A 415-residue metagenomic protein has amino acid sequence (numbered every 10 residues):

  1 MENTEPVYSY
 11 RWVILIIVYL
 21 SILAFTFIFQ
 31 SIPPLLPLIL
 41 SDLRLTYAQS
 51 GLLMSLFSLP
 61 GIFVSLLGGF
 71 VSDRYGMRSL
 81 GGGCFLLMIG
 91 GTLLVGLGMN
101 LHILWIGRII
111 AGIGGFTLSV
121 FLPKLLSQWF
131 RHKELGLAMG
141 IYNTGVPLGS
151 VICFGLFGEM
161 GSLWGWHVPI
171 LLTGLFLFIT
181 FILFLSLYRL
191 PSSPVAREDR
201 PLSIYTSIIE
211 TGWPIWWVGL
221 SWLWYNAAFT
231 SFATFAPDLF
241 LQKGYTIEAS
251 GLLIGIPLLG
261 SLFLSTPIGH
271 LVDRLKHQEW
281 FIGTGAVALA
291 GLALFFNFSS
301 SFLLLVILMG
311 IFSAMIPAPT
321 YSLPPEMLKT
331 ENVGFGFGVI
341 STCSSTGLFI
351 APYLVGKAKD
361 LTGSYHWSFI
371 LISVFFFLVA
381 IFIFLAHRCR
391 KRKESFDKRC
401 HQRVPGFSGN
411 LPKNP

Functional and structural regions predicted by a protein language model:
E2-Y8, R189-V218: Juxtamembrane intracellular "pre-TM" segments in multi-pass secondary transporters
I32-P33, W213-G255, L262: Extracytoplasmic gate region of multi-pass secondary transporters
R44, G76, L97-H102, K276 (+1 more regions): Helix-breaking motifs and short loop linkers at transmembrane-helix boundaries and internal kinks in secondary membrane
V64-G76, L264-K276: Helix-to-loop junctions at the C-terminal end of transmembrane segments in multipass secondary transporters
R74-C84, D273-A286: Cytoplasmic membrane-interface "Motif A"-like loop-to-helix N-cap segments of 12-TM Major Facilitator Superfamily
G107-G145: Cytoplasmic helix-loop-helix junction between adjacent transmembrane helices in 12-TM secondary transporters
I141-Y188: Helix-loop-helix hairpin linking two adjacent transmembrane segments in secondary transporters
Q278-L323: C-terminal transmembrane helical hairpin of 12-TM major facilitator-type secondary transporters
